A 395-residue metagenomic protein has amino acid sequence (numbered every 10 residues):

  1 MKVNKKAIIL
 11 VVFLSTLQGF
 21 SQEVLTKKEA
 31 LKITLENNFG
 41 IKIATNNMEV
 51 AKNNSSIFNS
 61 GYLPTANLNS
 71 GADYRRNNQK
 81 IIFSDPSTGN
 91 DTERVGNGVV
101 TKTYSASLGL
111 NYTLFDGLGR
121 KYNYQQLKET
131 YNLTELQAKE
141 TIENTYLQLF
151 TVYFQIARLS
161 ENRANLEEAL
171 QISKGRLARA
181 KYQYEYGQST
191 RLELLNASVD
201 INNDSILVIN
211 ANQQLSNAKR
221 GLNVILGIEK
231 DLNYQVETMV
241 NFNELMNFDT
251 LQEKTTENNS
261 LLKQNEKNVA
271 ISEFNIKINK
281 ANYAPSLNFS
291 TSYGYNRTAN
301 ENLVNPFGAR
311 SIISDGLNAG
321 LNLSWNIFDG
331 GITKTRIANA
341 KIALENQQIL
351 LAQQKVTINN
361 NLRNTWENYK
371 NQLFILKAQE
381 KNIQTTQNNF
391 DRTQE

Functional and structural regions predicted by a protein language model:
M1-N4: N-terminal secretory signal peptides that target proteins for export/translocation
K6-S15: Sec-dependent N-terminal signal peptides
F20-G71, N77-N78, Q188, K230-E273 (+3 more regions): Bacterial Sec-pathway N-terminal export signals of envelope proteins
E29, N53, A138, N144-T256 (+2 more regions): Periplasmic alpha-helical coiled-coil/stalk elements that build and connect Gram-negative outer-membrane
K32, E36-K42, E49-P64, G96 (+10 more regions): A glycine-/polar-enriched beta->alpha junction
I43-F58, T141, T145-A164, Y182 (+3 more regions): Amphipathic alpha-helical coiled-coil segments
N69-G109, E237-N243, S290-W325: Small/polar, glycine/serine/threonine/aspartate-rich low-complexity segments that form flexible
